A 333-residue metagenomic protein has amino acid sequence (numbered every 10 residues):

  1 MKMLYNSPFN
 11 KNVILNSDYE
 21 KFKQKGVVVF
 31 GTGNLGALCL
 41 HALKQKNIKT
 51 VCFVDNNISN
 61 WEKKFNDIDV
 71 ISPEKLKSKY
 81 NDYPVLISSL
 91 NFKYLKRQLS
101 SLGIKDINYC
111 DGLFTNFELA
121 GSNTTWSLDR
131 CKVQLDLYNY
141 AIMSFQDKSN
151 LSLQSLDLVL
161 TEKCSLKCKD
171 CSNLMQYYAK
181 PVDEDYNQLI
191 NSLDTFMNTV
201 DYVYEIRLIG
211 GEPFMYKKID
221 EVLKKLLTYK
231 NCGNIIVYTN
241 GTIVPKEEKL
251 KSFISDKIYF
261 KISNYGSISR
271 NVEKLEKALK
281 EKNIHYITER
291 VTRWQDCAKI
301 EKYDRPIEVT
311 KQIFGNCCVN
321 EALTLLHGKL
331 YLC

Functional and structural regions predicted by a protein language model:
M1-Y138: Hydrophobic, well-ordered beta-alpha structural blocks that scaffold small-molecule cofactor pockets
T32-L35, L90-K93, P213, T239-P245 (+1 more regions): Short beta->alpha connector loops
L35, E301-C333: Accessory C-terminal segments flanking Radical SAM cores
V51-N56, Y238, F260-N264: Short internal beta-strands
L128-V237, V244: Conserved alpha-helical substructure of the radical SAM core
F196-V200, K249-D256: Acidic (Asp/Glu)-rich catalytic clusters
K257-I268, T288-V291: Non-cysteine beta-strand/loop elements that form the S-adenosyl-L-methionine
N271-I287: Basic phosphate/pyrophosphate-binding loop/patch that engages nucleotide-derived ligands
